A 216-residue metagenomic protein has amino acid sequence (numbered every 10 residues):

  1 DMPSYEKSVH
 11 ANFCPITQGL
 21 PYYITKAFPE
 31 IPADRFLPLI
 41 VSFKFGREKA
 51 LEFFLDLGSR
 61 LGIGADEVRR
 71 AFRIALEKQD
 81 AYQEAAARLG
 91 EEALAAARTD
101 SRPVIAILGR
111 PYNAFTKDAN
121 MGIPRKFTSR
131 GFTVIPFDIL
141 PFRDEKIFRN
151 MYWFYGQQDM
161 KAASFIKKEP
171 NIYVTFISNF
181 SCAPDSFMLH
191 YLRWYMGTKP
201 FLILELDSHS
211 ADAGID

Functional and structural regions predicted by a protein language model:
D1-D216: An N-terminal assembly and electron-transfer interface module characteristic of large anaerobic redox and radical
